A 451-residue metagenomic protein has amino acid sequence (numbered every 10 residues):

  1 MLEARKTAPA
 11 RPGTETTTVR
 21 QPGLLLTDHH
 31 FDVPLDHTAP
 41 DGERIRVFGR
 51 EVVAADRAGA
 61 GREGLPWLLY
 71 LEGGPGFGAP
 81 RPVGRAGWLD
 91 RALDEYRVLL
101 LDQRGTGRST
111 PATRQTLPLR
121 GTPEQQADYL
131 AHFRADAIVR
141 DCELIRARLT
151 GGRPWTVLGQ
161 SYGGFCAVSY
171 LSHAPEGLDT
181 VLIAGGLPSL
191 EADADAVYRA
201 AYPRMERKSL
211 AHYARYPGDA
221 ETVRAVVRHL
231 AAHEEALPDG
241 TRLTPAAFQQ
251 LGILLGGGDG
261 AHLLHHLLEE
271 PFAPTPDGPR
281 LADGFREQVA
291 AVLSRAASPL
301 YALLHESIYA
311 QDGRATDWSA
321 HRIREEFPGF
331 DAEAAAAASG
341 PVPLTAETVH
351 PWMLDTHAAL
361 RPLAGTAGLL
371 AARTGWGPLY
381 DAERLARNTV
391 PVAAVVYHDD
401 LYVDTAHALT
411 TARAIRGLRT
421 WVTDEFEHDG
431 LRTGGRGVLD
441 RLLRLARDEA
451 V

Functional and structural regions predicted by a protein language model:
M1-L2: N-terminal accessory segments
R5, P9-D239, A359-L370, G377-L385 (+3 more regions): Gly/Pro-rich cap/lid or specificity-loop segments adjacent to the active site
A54, R413-R416: Charged, amphipathic alpha-helical interaction segments
L178, I415-L418: Core-facing hydrophobic residues within beta-strands of well-ordered domains
E234-R373: Alpha/beta-hydrolase fold active-site neighborhood
L267-E269, D404-R413: Short alpha-helix in the alpha/beta-hydrolase fold that links the catalytic acid
A386-V392, R416-G417: Short, proline-enriched alpha-helix->beta-strand connector loops that line the catalytic pocket of alpha/beta-hydrolase
